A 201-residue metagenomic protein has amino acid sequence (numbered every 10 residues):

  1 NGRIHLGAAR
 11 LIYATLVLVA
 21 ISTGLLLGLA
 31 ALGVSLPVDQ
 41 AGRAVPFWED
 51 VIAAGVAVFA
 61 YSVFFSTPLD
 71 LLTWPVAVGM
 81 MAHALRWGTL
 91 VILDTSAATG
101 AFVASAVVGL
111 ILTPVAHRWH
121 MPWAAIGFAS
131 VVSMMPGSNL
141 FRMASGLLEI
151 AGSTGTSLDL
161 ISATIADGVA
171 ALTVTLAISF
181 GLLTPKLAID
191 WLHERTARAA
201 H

Functional and structural regions predicted by a protein language model:
N1-L110, P114-G127, V131-M135, M143-H201: Alpha-helical transmembrane segments and their membrane-interface boundaries that form or gate the permeation pathway
